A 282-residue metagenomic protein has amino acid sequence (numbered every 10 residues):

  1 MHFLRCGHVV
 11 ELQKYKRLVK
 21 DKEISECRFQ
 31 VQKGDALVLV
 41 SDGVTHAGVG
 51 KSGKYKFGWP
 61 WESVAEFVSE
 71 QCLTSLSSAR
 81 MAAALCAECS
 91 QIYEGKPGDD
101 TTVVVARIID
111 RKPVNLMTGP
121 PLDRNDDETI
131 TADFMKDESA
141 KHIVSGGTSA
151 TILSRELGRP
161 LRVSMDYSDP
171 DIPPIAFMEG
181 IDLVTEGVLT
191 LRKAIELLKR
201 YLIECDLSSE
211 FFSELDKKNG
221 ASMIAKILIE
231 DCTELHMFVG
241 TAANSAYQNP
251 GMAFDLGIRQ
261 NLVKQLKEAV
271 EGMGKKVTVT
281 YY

Functional and structural regions predicted by a protein language model:
M1-K276, T280-Y281: Conserved subregion of the PPM/PP2C metallophosphatase catalytic domain
